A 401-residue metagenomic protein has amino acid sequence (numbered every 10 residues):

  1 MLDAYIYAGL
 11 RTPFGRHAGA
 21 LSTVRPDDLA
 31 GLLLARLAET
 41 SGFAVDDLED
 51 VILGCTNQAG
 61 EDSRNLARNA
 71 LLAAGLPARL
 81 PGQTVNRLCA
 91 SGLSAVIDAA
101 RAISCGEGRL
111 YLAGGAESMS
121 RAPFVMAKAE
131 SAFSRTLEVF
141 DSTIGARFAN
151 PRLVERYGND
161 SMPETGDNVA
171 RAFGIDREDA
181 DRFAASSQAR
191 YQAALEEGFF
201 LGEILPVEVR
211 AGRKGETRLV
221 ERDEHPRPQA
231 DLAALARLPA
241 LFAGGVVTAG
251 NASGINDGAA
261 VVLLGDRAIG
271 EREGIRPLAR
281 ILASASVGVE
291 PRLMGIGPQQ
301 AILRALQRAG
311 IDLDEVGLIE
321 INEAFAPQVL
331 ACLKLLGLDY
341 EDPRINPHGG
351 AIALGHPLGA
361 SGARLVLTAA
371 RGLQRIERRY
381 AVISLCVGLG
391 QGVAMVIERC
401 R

Functional and structural regions predicted by a protein language model:
M1-A74, A78-P81, T165-R177, S187 (+4 more regions): Conserved active-site "lid/cap" helical segment
M1-P26, R36, I144-G145, A149 (+7 more regions): Condensing-enzyme catalytic core mediating Claisen C-C bond formation in acyl metabolism
R11-T12, T23-D27, G31-L32, T40 (+3 more regions): N-terminal extracellular/periplasmic Venus flytrap/periplasmic-binding protein-like
V24, C55-Y111, T143-G145, R156-S161 (+4 more regions): Conserved catalytic cysteine-centered active-site region of acyl-thioester-dependent Claisen-condensing enzymes
N86-E117, A170-F199, V261-A268, L333-K334 (+2 more regions): Active-site-proximal alpha-helical scaffold in enzymes
L110-N168: Flexible glycine-/small-residue-enriched beta->alpha junction loops that bind anionic phosphate/pyrophosphate groups
D167, E203, R213, L282-A353: Active-site pocket-lining segment
